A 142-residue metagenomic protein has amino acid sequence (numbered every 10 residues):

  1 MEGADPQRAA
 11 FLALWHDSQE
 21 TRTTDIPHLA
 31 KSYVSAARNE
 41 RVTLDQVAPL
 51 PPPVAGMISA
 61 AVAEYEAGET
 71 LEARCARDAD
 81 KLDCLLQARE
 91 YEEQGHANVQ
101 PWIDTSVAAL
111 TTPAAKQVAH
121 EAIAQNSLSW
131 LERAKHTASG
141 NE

Functional and structural regions predicted by a protein language model:
M1-E142: Active-site helical microenvironments for divalent-metal-assisted chemistry
